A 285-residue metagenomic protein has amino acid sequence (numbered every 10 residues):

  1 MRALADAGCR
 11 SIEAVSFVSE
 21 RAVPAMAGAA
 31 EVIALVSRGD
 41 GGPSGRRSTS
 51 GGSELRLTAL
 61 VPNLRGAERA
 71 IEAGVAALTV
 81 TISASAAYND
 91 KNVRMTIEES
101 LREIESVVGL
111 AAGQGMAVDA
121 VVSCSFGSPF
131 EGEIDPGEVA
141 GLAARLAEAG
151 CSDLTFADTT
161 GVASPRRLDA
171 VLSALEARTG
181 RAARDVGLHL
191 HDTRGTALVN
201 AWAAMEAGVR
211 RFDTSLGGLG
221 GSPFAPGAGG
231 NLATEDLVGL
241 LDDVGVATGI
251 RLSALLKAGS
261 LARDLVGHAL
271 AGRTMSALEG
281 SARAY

Functional and structural regions predicted by a protein language model:
M1-R47, G51-Y285: Catalytic cores and adjacent flexible loops of soluble metabolic enzymes that perform enolate/carbanion chemistry on
